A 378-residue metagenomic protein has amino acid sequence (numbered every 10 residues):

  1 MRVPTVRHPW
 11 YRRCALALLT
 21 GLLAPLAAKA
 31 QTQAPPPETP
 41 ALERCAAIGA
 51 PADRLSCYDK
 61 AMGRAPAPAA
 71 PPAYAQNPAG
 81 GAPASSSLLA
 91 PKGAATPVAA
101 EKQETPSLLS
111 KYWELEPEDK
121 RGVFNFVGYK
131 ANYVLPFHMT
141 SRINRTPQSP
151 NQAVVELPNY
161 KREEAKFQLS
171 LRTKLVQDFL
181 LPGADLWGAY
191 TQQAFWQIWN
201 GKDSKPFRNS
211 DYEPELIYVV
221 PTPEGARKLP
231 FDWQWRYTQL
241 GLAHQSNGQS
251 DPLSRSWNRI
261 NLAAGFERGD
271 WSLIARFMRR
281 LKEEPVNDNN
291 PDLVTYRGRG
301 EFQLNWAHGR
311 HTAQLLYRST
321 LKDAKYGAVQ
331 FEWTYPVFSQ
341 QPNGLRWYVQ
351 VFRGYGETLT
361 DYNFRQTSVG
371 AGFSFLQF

Functional and structural regions predicted by a protein language model:
M1-E104: Cleavable N-terminal export/targeting peptides
K60-M62, V220, F373-F378: Short beta-strand-to-coil "C-cap" segments at the C-terminal boundary of structured domains/repeats, marking
M62-P68, Y355-L359, G370-G372: A cross-kingdom marker for long, charged
P66-D203, D211-E215: Outer-membrane beta-barrel initiation region
R142-V154, K161, V176-A307, Y317-S319 (+3 more regions): Outer-membrane pore/translocation modules
E213, Q366-F378: Outer-membrane beta-barrel "beta-signal"
R299-T358, F375-Q377: Long, repeat-rich segments with strong aromatic
